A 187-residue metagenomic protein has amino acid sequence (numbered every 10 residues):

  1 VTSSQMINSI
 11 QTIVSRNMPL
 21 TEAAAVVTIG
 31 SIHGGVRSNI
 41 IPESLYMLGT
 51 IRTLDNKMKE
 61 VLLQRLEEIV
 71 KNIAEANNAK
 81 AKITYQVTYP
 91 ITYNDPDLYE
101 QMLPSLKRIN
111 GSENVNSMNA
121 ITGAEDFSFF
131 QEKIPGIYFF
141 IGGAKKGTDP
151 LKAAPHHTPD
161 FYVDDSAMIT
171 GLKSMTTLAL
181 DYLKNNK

Functional and structural regions predicted by a protein language model:
V1-Y93, I121-T122: Midchain, well-structured core segments that form catalytic/ion-binding scaffolds
T2, T12, R16, Q64-E68 (+2 more regions): His/Asp/Glu-rich mid-to-C-terminal helical/loop segments that flank catalytic regions of hydrolases
S3, G49, M102, F130 (+1 more regions): Divalent metal-coordination and catalytic microenvironments
N8-S15, T84, T88-G143: Active-site-adjacent substrate-binding region of metalloamidase/peptidase-like peptide-processing proteins
V27, G35-V36, T84-V87, N110 (+3 more regions): Residue-level signal for pocket-adjacent positions within structured domains
I40-S44, I134, H156: Short, solvent-exposed loop/turn segments at the edges of secondary structure
